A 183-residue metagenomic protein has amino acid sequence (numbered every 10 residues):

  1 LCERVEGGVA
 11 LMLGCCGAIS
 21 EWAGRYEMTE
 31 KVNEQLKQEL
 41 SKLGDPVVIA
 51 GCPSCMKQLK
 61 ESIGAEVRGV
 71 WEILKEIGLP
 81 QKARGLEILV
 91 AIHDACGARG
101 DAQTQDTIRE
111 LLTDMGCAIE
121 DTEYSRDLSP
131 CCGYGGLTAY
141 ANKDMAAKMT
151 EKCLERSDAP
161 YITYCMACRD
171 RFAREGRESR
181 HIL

Functional and structural regions predicted by a protein language model:
L1-L183: Iron-sulfur cluster-binding electron-transfer modules in prokaryotic oxidoreductases
